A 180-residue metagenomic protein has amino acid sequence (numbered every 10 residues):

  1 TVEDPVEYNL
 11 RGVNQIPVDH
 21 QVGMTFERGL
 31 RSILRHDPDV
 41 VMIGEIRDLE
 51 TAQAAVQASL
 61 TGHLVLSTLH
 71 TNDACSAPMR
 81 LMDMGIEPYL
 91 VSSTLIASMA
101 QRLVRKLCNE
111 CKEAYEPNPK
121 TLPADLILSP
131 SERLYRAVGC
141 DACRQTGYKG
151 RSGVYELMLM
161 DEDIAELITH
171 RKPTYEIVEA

Functional and structural regions predicted by a protein language model:
T1-A180: Short, flexible helix-loop junctions that flank or precede catalytic/ligand sites
